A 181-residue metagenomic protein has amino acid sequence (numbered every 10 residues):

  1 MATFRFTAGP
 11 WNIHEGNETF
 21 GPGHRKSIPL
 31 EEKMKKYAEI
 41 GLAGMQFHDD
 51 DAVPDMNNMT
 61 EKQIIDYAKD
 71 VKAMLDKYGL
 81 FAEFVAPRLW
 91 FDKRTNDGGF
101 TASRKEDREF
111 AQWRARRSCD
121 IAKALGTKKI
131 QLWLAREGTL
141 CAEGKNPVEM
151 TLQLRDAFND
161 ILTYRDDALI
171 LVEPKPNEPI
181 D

Functional and structural regions predicted by a protein language model:
M1-K129, R155, N159: N-terminal pre-domain/capping segments
A8, H14-G16, M45, R136 (+1 more regions): Acidic/histidine-rich catalytic cores of soluble enzymes
D49-D50, P87, W133-A135, E173-K175: Short, well-ordered beta-to-alpha junction loops that form the rim of enzyme active sites and present histidine/acidic
A124-A135, D167: A short mid-domain helix/strand-loop element embedded in enzyme catalytic domains that forms or borders the active-site
